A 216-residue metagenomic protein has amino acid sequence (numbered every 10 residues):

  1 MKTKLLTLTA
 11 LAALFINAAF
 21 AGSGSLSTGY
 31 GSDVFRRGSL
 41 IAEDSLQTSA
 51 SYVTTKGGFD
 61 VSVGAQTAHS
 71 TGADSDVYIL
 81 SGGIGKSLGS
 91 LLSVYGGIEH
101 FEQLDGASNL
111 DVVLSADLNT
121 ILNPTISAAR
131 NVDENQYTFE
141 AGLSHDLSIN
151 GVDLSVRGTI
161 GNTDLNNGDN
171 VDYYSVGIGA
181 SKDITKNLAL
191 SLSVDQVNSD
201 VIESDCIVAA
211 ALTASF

Functional and structural regions predicted by a protein language model:
K2-L6, N17-F216: Outer-membrane beta-barrel proteins
